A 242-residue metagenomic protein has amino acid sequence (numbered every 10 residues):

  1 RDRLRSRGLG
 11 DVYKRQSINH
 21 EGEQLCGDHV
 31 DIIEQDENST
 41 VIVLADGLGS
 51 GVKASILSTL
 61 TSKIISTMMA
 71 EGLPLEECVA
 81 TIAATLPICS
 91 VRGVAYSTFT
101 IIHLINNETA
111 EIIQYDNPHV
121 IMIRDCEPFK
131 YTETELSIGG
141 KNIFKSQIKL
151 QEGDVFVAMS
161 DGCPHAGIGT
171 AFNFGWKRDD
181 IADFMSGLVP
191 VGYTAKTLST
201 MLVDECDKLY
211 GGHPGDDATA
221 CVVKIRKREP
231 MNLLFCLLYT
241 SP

Functional and structural regions predicted by a protein language model:
R1-Y13, C236-Y239: Single conserved hydrophobic/aromatic residue that forms the stacking wall/gate of nucleotide- or nucleobase-binding
E23-E37, K130-I168: Acidic loop->beta-strand submotif enriched in PP2C/PPM serine/threonine phosphatases
H29-T85, K149, V157, G169-A182: Primarily the active-site beta-strand->alpha-helix module of PP2C/PPM metal-dependent phosphatases, and frequently
D46-G47, N117, V155-G162, D217: DG-centered beta-turn motif at the end of beta-strands
G51-V52, M122-I123, M159-S160, A166-I168 (+1 more regions): Short helix/loop capping segments that flank catalytic or ligand/cofactor-binding pockets
I56-C126, I143-F144, V191-I225: Catalytic core of PPM/PP2C metal-dependent serine/threonine phosphatase domains
E108, H119-L150, F156, W176-L188: Small-residue (GG/TT-enriched) beta-loop-alpha framework at ligand/catalytic clefts
P164-S241: C-terminal catalytic subdomain
